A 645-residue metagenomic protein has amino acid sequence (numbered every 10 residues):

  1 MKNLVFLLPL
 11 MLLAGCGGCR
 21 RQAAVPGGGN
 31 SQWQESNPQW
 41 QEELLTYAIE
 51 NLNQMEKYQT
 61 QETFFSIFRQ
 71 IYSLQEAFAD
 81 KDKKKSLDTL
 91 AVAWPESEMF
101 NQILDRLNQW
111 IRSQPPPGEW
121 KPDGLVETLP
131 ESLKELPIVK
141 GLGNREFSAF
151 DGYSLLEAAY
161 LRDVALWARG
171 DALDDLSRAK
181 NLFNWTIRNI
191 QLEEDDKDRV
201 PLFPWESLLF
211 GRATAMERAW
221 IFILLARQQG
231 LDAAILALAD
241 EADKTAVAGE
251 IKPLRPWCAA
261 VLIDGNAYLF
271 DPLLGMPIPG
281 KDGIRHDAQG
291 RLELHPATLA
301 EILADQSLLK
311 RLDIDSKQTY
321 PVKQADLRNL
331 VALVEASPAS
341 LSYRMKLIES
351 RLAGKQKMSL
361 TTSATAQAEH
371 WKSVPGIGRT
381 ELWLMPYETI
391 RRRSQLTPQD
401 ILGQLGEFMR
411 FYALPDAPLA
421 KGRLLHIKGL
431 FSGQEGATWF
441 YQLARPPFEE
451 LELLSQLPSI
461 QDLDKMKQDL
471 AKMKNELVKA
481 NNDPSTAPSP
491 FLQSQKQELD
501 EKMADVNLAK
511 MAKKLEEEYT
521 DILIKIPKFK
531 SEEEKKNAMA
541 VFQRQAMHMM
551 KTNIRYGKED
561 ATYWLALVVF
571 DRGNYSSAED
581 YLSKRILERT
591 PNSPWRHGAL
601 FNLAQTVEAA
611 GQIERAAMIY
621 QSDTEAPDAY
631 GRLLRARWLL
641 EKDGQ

Functional and structural regions predicted by a protein language model:
A24-V25, S154-R162, L166-W167, R178-R188 (+11 more regions): Hydrophobic/aromatic-rich core segments of domains that either
E62, S66, Q70-T214, I251-P253 (+5 more regions): Secondary-structure boundary elements
T486, T552-Y556, I586-R596, Q621-E641: Short solvent-exposed coil/turn linkers within tandem alpha-helical repeat scaffolds
